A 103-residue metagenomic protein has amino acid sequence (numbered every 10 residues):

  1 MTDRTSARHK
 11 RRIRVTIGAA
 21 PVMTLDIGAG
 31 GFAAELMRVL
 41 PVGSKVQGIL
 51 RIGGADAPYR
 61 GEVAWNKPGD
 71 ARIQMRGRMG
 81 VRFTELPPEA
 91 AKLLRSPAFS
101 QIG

Functional and structural regions predicted by a protein language model:
M1-A29, R95-G103: N-terminal helix initiation/capping motif
I13, F32, R76-M79: Short aromatic-glycine-enriched beta-strand elements
I13-I17, G43-D56: Short conserved beta-strand and strand-loop elements enriched in small hydrophobics with frequent Asp/Gly
V22, P58-G69: Short beta-strand-centered aromatic/proline hotspots
D26, R38, V63-K67, E85: A residue-level detector for short acidic-glycine micro-motifs
G30-L36: Short alpha-helix capping/helix-loop boundary micro-motifs
R38-K45, K92-L93: Surface-exposed connector loops and short turns at secondary-structure junctions
A71-G103: C-terminal output/interaction extensions
